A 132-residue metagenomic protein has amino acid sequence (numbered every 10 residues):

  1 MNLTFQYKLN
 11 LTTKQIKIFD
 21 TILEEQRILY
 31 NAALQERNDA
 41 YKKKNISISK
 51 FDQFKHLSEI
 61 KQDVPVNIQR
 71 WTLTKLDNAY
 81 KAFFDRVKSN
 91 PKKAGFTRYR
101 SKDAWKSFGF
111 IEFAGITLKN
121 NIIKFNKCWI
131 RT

Functional and structural regions predicted by a protein language model:
M1-T132: Nucleic-acid substrate recognition interfaces
